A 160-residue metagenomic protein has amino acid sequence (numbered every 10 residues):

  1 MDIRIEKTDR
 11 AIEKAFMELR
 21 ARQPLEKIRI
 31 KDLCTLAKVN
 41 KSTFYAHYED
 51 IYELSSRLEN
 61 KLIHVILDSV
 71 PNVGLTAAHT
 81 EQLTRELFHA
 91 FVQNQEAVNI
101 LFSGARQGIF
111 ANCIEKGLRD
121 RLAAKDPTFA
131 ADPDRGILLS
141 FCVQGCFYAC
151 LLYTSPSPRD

Functional and structural regions predicted by a protein language model:
M1-L19, Q23: Basic, helix-initiating cap at the start of DNA-binding domains
E18-L25, D68-G74, N94, P127: Basic, amphipathic alpha-helical hairpins
L19-E53: Helix-turn-helix
I28-R29, N99-L101, F110: Short, hydrophobic secondary-structure boundary micro-motifs
L58-V65: Short, basic, alpha-helical segments at the C-terminal edge of helix-turn-helix-like DNA-binding modules
V70-A97: Hydrophobic alpha-helical connector segments
A105-F129, P133-F147: Amphipathic alpha-helical packing segments from all-alpha helical-bundle domains
Y153-D160: Conserved small/polar residues in nucleotide/adenosyl-binding loops
